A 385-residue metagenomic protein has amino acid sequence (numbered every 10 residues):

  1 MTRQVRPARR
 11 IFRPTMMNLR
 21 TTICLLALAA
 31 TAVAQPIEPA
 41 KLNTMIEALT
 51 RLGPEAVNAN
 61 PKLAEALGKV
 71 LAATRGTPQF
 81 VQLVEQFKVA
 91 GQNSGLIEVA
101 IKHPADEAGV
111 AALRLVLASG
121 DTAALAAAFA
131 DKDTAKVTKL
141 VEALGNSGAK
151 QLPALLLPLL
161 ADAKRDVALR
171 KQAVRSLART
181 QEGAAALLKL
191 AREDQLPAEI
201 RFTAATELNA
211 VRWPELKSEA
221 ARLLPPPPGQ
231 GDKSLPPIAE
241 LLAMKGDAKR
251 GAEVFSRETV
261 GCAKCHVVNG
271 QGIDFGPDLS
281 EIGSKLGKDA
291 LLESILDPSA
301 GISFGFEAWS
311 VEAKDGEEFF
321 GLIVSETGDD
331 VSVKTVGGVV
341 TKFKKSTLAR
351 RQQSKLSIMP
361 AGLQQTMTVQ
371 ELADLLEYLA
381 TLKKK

Functional and structural regions predicted by a protein language model:
R10-I23: Bacterial N-terminal signal peptides that target proteins for export
T21-T31: Bacterial N-terminal signal peptides
Q35-R257, I282-S284, K288, K314: Long, ordered, helix-rich scaffold segments
D166-A168, Q271-L296, E307-Q353: Gly/Gly-Pro-rich "capping" loops immediately C-terminal to redox-active cysteine motifs in periplasmic/lumenal
T206-P214, P226-P227, E317-F319, E326-D329 (+2 more regions): C-terminal capping alpha-helices of c-type cytochrome domains
G251-V254, E258-N269, L279, L375-L379: The canonical Cys-X-X-Cys-His
L291-V311, D315, T368, L376-K385: Short glycine-rich, low-complexity segments
